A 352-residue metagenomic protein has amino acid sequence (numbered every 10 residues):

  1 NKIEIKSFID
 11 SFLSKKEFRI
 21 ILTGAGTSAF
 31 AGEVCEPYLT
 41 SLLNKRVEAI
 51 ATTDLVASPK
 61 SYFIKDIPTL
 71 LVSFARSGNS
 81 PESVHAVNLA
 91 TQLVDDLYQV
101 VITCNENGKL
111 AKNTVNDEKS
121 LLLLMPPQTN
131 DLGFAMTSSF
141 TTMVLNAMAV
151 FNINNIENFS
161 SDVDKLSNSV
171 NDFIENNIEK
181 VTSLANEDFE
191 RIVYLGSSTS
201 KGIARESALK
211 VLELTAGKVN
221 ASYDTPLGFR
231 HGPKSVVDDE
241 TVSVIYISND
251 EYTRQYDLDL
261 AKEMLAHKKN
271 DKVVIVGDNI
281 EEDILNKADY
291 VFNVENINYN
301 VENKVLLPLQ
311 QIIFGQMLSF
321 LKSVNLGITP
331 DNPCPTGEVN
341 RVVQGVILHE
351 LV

Functional and structural regions predicted by a protein language model:
N1-E17, V115-V244, L326-V352: Active-site phosphate/pyrophosphate-binding segments
S14-K165, I247-K287, V291, E295-I297 (+1 more regions): Glycine-rich phosphate-binding loops that contact phosphosugars or nucleotide phosphates
E17-I21, F189, N300-K304: Glycine- and acidic
L22, G26, E157, D172 (+4 more regions): Generic amphipathic alpha-helical segments used as scaffolds and interaction surfaces in large, multi-domain proteins
L22, G26-Y38, Y194, S198 (+2 more regions): Conserved phosphate/anionic-ligand binding catalytic regions in large, soluble enzymes, centered on
E206, Q255-D257, N286-K287, E302 (+1 more regions): Short conserved micro-motifs at the rims of enzyme active sites and ligand-binding pockets
V291-V352: Peripheral docking tails and interdomain loops at the edges of cofactor- or intermediate-handling domains
